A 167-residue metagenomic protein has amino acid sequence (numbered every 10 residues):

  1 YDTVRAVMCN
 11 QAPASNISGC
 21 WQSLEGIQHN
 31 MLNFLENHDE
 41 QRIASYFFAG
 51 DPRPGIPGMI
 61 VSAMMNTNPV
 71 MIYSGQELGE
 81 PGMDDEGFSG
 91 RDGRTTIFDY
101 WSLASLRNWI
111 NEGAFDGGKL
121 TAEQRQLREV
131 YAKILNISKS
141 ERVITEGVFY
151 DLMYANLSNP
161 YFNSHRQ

Functional and structural regions predicted by a protein language model:
Y1-R5, D39-R42: A generic short-segment signal for beta-strand/edge and adjacent turn/coil regions
T3-S23: Core domains of carbohydrate- and sulfate-ester-processing enzymes
S15-G19, E25-N37, R42-Q167: Loop/helix patches that line or flank the sugar-binding groove of alpha-linked glycan CAZymes
